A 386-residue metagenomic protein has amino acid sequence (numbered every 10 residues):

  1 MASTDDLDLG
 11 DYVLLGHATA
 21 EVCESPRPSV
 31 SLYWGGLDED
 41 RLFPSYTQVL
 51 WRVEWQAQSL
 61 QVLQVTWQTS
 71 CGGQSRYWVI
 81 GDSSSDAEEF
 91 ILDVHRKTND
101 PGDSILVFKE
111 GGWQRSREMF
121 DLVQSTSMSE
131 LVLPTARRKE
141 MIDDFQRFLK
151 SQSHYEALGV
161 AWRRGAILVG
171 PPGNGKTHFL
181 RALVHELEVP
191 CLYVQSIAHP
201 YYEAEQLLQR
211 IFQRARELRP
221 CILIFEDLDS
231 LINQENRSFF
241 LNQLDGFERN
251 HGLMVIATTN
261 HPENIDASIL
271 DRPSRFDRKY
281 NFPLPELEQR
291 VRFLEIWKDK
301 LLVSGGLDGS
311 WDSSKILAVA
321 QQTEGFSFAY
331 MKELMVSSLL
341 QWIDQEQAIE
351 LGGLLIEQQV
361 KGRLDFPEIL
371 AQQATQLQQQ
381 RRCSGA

Functional and structural regions predicted by a protein language model:
M1-K150: AAA+ P-loop ATPase mechanoenzymes
E54, Q195-H199, E346-L354: A short, hydrophobic/aromatic-rich structural module that often spans a beta strand with its adjoining loop
V79, S125-T126, F225-E226, N250 (+1 more regions): Residue-level detector of alpha-helix boundaries and kinks
D86-V94, F179, F293, L334: Hydrophobic side chains in well-ordered alpha-helices
V132-S314, V319: Walker A/P-loop NTP-binding motif of AAA+ ATPase domains
R272, P283, L287-A386: C-terminal alpha-helical "lid" subdomain
